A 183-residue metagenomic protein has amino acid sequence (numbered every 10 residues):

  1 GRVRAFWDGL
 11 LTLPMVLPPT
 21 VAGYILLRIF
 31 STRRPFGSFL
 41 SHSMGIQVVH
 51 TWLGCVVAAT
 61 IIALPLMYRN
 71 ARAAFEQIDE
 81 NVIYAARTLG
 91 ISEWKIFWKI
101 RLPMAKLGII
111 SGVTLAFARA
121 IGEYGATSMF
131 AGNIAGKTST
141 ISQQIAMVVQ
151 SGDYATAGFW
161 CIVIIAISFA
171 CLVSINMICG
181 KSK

Functional and structural regions predicted by a protein language model:
G1-E76, I100-G125, V148, A157-G180: Membrane-water interface segments at the C-terminal ends of transmembrane alpha-helices in multi-pass inner-membrane
L27-R28, T32, A126-G152: Glycine-rich helix-loop "coupling/hinge" segments at transmembrane-helix boundaries in multipass transporters
R72-I83, E93: Membrane-helix/interface signature in polytopic inner-membrane proteins
A86: The alpha-helix within a helix-turn-helix
L89-G90, P103: Glycine/proline-centered hinge or cleavage motifs at structural transition points of membrane proteins
